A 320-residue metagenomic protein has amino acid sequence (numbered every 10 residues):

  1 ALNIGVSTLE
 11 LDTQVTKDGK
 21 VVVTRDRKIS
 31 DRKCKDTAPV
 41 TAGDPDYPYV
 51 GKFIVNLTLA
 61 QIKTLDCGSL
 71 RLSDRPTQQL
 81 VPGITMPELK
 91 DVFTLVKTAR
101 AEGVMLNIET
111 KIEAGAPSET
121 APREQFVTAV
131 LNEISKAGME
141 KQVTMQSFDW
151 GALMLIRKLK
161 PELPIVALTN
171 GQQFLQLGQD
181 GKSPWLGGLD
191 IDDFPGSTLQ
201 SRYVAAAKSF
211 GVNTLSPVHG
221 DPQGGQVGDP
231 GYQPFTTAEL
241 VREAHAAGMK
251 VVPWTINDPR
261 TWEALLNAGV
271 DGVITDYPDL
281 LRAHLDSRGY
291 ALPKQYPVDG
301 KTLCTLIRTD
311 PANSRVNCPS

Functional and structural regions predicted by a protein language model:
A1-S320: Phosphate-group recognition and catalysis centered on beta-loop-alpha active-site segments
